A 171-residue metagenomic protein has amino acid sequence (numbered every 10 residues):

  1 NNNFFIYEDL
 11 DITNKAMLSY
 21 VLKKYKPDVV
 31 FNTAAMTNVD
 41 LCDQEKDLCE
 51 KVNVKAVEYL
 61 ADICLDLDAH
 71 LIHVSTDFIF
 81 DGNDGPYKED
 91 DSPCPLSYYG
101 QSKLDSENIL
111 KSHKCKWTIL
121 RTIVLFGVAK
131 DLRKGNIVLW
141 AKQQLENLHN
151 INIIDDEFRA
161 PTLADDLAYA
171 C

Functional and structural regions predicted by a protein language model:
E8-L10: Cofactor-binding loops of NAD(P)H-dependent oxidoreductases, dominated by short-chain dehydrogenase/reductases
I12-V52: NAD(P)H-binding glycine-rich loop region in Rossmannoid oxidoreductase-like domains and their noncatalytic homologs
V30, Q44-I72, L104-I109: NAD(P)-cofactor binding segment of oxidoreductase domains
V30-A34, L71-T76, D81, L120-T122: SDR active-site strand-loop-helix element
D40-D47, G82-P86, K130-D131: Conserved catalytic-core motifs of eukaryotic protein kinase domains, centered on the activation segment
K51, K55-Y59, F78-L120, V124-F126 (+1 more regions): Catalytic helix-loop patch of NAD(P)-dependent Rossmann-fold dehydrogenases
N108-R159, D165-D166: NAD(P)-dependent short-chain dehydrogenase/reductase
